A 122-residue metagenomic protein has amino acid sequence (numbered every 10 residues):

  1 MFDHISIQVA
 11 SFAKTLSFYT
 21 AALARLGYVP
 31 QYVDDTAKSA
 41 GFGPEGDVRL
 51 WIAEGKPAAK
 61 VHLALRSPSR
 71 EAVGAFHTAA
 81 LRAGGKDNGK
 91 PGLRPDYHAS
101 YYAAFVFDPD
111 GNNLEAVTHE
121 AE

Functional and structural regions predicted by a protein language model:
M1, K56-A59, H98: Short glycine-enriched loop/turn motifs at secondary-structure junctions
M1-L16, L63, E120-E122: N-terminal beta-strand motif that seeds the catalytic metal site of vicinal oxygen chelate
S6-V48: Core segments of cupin and vicinal oxygen chelate
S11-A13, L65-D110: Vicinal oxygen chelate
K38-R82: Long, continuous compositionally biased terminal/linker segments
N113: Glycine-rich acetyl-CoA-binding "A-motif" of GNAT/NAT acetyltransferases
A116: Short glycine-/small-residue motifs
